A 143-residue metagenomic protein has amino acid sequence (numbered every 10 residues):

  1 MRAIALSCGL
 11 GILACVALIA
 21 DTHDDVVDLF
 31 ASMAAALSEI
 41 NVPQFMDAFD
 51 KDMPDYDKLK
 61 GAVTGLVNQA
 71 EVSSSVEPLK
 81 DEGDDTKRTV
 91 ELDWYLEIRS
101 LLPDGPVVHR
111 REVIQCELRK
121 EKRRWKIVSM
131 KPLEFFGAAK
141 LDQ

Functional and structural regions predicted by a protein language model:
M1-S7: Positively charged n-region of N-terminal signal peptides that target proteins for export
S7-K51: Short, low-complexity N-terminal intrinsically disordered segments enriched in polar/charged residues
A14, N68-A70, E121: Short, structurally constrained coil/turn elements that cap an alpha-helix or connect an alpha-helix to the following
D21-D25, M46, D81, Y95-E97 (+1 more regions): A general secondary-structure boundary signal
T22-H23, G65-Q69, L102-P106: Intrinsically disordered, low-complexity segments enriched in polar/charged residues with Gly/Pro, especially when
V27-D28, V42-D85, T89-E91: Short solvent-exposed beta->alpha transition segments
A31-A34, T64, Q115: Generic solvent-exposed, charged/amphipathic alpha-helical segments that serve as macromolecular interface scaffolds
D85-Q143: Exposed beta-sheet edge and beta->alpha loop/turn motif
